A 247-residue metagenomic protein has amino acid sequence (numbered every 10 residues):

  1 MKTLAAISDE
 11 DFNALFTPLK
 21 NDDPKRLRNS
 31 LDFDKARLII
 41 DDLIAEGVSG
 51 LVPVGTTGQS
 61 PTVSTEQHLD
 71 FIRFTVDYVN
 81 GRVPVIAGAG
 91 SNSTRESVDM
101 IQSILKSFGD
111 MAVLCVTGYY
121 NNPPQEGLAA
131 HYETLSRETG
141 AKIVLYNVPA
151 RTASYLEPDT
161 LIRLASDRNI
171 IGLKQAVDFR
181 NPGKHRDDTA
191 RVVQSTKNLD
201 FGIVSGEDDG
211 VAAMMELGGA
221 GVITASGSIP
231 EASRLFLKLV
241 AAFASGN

Functional and structural regions predicted by a protein language model:
K2-Y155: Active-site beta->alpha loop and helix N-cap motifs at the rims of alpha/beta catalytic domains
T134-A141, P149-N247: Catalytic alpha/beta core domains of metabolic enzymes, predominantly
